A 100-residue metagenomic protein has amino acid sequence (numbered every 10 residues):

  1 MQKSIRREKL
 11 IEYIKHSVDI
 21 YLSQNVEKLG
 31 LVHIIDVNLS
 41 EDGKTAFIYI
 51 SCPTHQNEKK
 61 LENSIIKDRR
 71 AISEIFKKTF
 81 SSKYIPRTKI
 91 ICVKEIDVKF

Functional and structural regions predicted by a protein language model:
M1-F100: Charge-rich, low-complexity N-terminal segments
